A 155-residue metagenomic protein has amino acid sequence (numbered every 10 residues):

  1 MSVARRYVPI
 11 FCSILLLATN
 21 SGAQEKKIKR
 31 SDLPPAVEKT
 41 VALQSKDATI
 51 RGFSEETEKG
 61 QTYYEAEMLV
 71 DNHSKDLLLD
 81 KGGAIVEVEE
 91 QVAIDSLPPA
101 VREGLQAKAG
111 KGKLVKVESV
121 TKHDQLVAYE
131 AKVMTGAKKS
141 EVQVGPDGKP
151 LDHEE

Functional and structural regions predicted by a protein language model:
S2-P9, T19-E155: Long, terminal "pre-/pro-" and other extracytoplasmic accessory regions that lie outside the mature folded/catalytic
